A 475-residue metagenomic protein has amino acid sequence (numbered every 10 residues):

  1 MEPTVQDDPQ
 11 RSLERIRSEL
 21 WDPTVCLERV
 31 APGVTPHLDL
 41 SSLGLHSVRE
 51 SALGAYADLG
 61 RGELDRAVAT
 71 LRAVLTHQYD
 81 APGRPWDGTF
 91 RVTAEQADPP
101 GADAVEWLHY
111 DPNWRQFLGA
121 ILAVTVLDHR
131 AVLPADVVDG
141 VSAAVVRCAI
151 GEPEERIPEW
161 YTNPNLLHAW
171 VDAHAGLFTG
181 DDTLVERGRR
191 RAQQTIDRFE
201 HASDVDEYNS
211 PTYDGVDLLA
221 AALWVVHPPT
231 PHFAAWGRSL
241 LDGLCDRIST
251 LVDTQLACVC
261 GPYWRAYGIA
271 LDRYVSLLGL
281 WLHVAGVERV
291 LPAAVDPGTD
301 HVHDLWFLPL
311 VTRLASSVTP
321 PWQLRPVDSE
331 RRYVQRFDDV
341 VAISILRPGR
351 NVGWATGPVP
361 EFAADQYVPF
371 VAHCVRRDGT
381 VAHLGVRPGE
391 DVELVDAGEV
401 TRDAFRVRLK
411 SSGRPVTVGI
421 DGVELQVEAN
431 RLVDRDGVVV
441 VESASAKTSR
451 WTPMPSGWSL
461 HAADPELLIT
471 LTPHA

Functional and structural regions predicted by a protein language model:
E2-F117, I121-A123, R130, V138-P153 (+1 more regions): Ser/Thr/Asn(+Pro)-rich, low-complexity disordered segments
A120-V124, D139-Q323: Extracellular polysaccharide-recognition and catalytic grooves
